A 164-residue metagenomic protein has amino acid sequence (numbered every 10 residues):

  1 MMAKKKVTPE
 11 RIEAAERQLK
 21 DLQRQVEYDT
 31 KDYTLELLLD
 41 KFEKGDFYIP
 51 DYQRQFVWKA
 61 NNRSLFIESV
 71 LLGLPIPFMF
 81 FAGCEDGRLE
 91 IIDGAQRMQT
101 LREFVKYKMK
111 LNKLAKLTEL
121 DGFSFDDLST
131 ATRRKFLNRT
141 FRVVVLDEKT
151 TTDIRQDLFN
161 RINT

Functional and structural regions predicted by a protein language model:
M2-L37, P50-T164: Basic- and aromatic-enriched surface patches that contact anionic nucleotides/nucleic acids
F42-E43, L71: Alpha-helix boundary recognition
E43-D51: A short, surface-exposed helix-loop junction/capping segment
